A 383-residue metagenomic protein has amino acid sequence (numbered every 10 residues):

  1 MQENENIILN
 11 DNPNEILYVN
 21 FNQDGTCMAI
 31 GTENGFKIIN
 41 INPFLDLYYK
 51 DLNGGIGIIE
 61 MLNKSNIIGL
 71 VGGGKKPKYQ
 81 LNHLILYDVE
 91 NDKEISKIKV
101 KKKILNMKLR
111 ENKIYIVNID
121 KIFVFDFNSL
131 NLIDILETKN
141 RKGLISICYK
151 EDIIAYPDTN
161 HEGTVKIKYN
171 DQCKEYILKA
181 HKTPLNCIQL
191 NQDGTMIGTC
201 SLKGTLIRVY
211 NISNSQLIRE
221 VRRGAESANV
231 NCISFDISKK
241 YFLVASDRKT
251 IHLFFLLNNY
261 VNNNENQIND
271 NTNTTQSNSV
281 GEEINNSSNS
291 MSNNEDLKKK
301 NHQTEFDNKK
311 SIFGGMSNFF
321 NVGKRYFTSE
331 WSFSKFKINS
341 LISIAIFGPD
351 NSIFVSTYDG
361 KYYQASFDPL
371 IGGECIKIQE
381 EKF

Functional and structural regions predicted by a protein language model:
N4-K37, N53-N66: Beta-strand-rich domains and repeat architectures in extracellular enzymes and scaffolds, especially beta-propellers
I8-N12, Y49-N53, K97-V100, L136-K139 (+2 more regions): Surface loop/turn motifs at the tips and blade-to-blade linkers of beta-strand repeat domains
D11-N20, G55-E60, K102-K108, K139-Y149 (+3 more regions): Canonical WD40 repeat/beta-propeller blade segments in eukaryotic WD-repeat proteins
D24-L52, V71-E90: Beta-propeller domains
G25, S65, E111-K113, K150-E151 (+4 more regions): Conserved loop/turn motif of beta-propeller repeat scaffolds
M28, I68, I114, I154 (+3 more regions): Hydrophobic beta-strand positions that form the internal "hydrophobic ladder" of WD40/Gbeta-like beta-propeller blades
G35, K50, G54-I56, M61-K64 (+2 more regions): Terminal intrinsically disordered, low-complexity extensions flanking WD-repeat/beta-propeller proteins
I39-L47, I85-K93, V124-K139, E151 (+4 more regions): Per-blade loop-tip surfaces of WD-repeat and WD-like beta-propellers in eukaryotic adaptors/scaffolds
